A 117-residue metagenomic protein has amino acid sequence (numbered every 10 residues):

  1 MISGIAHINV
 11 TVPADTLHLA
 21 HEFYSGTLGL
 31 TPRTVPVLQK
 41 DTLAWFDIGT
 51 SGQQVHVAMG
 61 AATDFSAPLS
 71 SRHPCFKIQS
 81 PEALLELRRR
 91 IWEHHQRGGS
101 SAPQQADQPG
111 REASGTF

Functional and structural regions predicted by a protein language model:
M1-S3, R88-F117: Vicinal oxygen chelate
I5-A14, A44-D47, F65-H95: Vicinal oxygen chelate
T11-Q54: Core segments of cupin and vicinal oxygen chelate
L19-A20, A62-S66: Short amphipathic alpha-helical segments, especially helix-boundary/capping motifs
P36-K40, D64-F65, Q108-A113: A short beta-turn/loop motif at secondary-structure boundaries
G52, A61, S80: Short, flexible active-site-adjacent loop segments at beta-strand->alpha-helix junctions, enriched in small/polar
V57-M59: Generic preference for hydrophobic
